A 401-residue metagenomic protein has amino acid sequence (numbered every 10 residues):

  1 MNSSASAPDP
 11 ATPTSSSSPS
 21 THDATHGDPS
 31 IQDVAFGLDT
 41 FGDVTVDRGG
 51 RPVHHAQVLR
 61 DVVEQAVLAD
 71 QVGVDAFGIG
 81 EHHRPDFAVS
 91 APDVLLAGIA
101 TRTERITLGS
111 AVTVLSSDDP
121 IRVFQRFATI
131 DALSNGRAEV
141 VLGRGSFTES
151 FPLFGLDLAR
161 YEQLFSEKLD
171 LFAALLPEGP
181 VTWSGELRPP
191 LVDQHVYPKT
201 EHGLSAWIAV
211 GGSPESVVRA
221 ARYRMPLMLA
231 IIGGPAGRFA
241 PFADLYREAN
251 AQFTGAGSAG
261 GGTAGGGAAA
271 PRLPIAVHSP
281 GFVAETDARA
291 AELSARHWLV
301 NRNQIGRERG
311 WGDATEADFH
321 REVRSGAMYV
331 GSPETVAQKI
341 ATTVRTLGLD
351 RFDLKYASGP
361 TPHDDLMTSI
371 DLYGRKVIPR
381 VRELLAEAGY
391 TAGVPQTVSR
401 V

Functional and structural regions predicted by a protein language model:
N2, H22-Q32, E162-V196, G237-D350 (+1 more regions): An alpha-helical appendage that flanks or caps ligand/catalytic pockets
N2-T107, T391-V401: N-terminal beta1-alpha1-beta2 module of alpha/beta enzyme domains
D33-H55, S116-W183, P226-M228, G233-G237 (+1 more regions): Flexible, glycine-rich active-site loops centered on histidine and acidic residues that chelate a metal or position
F36, G73, E81, I99 (+6 more regions): Conserved, mostly hydrophobic/aromatic
F36-T40, F77-I79, L108-S110, A138-L142 (+4 more regions): Hydrophobic faces of well-ordered beta-strands that scaffold small-molecule active sites in alpha/beta enzyme cores
V44-L59, T113-I121, H202-G212, R324-P333: Active-site mouth loops of central-metabolism enzymes
D70-Q71, L96-E104, F127, D131-R137 (+4 more regions): Acidic (Asp/Glu)-rich catalytic clusters
A76-L95, V114, G233-G234, K355-L366: Glycine-rich, proline-tolerant flexible connector loops at the mouths of alpha/beta enzymes
